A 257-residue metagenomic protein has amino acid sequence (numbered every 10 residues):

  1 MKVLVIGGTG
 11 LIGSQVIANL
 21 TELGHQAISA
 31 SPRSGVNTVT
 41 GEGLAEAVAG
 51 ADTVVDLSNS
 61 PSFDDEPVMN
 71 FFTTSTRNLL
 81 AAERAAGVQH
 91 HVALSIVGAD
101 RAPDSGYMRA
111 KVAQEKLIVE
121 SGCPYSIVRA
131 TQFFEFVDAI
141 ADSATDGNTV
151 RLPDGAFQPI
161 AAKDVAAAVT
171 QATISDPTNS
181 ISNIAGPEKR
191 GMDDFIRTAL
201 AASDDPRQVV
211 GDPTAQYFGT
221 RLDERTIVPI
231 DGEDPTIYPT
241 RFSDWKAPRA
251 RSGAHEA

Functional and structural regions predicted by a protein language model:
M1-L23: N-terminal Rossmann NAD(P)H-binding glycine-rich loop of SDR-like oxidoreductase domains
I12, V54, V165-V169, I184 (+2 more regions): Non-catalytic, hydrophobic alpha-helical segments
E22-A86, V97-P103: NAD(P)H-binding glycine-rich loop region in Rossmannoid oxidoreductase-like domains and their noncatalytic homologs
G87-H90, S95, R101, A113-F136 (+1 more regions): Conserved beta-loop-beta element that borders a ligand/cofactor-binding pocket
Y125-S126, A139-I160, D164: A conserved pocket-lining segment of Rossmann-fold NAD(P)-dependent short-chain dehydrogenase/reductase
E135-D146, A172-S182, E188, D205-R207: Glycine/proline-rich active-site loop of Rossmann-fold NAD(P)-dependent oxidoreductases
A156-K163, I184-A201: Substrate-binding strand-loop-helix patch in Rossmann-like NAD(P)-dependent oxidoreductase/epimerase domains
K189, I196-A257: Mobile cap/lid helix-loop segments that border enzyme active or cofactor-binding sites and regulate substrate access
